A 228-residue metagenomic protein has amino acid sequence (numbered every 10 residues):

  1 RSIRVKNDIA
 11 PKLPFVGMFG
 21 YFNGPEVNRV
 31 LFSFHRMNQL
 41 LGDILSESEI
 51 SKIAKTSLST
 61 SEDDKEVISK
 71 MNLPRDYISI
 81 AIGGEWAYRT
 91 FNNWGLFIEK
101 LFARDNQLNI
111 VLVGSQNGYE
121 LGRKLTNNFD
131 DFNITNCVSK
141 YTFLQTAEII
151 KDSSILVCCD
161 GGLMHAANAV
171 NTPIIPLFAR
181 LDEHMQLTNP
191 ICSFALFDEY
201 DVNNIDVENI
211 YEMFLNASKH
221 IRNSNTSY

Functional and structural regions predicted by a protein language model:
R1-Y228: Catalytic machinery of carbohydrate-active enzymes, primarily nucleotide-sugar-dependent glycosyltransferases
